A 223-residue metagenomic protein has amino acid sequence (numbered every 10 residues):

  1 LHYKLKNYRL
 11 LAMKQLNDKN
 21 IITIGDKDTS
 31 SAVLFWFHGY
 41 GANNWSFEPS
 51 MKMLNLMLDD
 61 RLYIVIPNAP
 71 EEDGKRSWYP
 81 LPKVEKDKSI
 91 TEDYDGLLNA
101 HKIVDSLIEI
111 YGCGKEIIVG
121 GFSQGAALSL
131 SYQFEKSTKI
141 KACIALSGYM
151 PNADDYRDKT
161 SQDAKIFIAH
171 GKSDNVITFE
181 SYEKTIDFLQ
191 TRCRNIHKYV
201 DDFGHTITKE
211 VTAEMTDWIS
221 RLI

Functional and structural regions predicted by a protein language model:
K14-C113: Serine-hydrolase catalytic machinery in alpha/beta-hydrolase-like enzymes
P49, S131-E135: Active-site signature of alpha/beta-hydrolase-fold catalytic machinery across serine- and Asp/Cys-nucleophile hydrolases
R76-L81, G148-I166: Flexible "cap/lid" loop of the alpha/beta hydrolase fold
C113-G121: Alpha/beta-hydrolase fold nucleophile elbow
G121-G125, S129: Gly/Ala-rich beta-loop-alpha elbow adjacent to hydrolase catalytic centers
T138-M150: A conserved short beta-strand
F167-H170, D174: Short beta-strand/loop motif that positions the catalytic acidic residue of the alpha/beta-hydrolase fold
E180-I223: C-terminal catalytic histidine-bearing segment of alpha/beta-hydrolase fold enzymes
